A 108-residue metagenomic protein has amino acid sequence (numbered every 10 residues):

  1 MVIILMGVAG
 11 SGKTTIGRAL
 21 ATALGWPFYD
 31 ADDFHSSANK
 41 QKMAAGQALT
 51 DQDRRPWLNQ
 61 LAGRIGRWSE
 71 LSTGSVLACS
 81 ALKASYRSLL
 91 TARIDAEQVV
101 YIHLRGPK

Functional and structural regions predicted by a protein language model:
V2: Walker A (P-loop) ATP-phosphate-binding motif of ABC ATPase nucleotide-binding domains
L5: Hydrophobic anchor at the beta1->P-loop junction of P-loop NTPases
V8: P-loop (Walker A) phosphate-binding loop of NTP-binding proteins
S11, R18-G66: Conserved substrate/cofactor phosphate-moiety recognition/catalytic segment in nucleotide-dependent phosphotransferases
H35, A81-K83, G106-K108: Conserved nucleotide-binding/hydrolysis micro-motifs of P-loop NTPases
L71-A78, E97-V100: Loop/turn-to-beta-strand initiation segments
Y86-L90: Hydrophobic packing residues within well-ordered alpha-helices of enzyme cores
I94-K108: Conserved phosphate-donor/acceptor-positioning beta-strand/loop module used by diverse small-molecule
